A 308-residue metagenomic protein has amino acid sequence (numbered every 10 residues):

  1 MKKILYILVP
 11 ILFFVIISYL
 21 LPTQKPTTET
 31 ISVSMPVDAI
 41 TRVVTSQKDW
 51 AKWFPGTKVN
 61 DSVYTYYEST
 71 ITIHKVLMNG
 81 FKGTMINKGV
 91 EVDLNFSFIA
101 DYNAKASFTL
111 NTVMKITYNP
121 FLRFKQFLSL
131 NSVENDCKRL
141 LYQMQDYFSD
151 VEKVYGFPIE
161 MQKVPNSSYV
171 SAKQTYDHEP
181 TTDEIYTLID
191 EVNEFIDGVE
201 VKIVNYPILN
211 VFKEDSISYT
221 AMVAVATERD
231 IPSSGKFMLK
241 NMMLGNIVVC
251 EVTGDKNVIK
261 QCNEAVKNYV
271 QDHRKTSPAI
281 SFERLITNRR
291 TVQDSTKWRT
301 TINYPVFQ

Functional and structural regions predicted by a protein language model:
M1-K3, F14-I17, P26, F81-G83 (+3 more regions): Short secondary-structure boundary micro-motifs
K2-V59: Hydrophobic ligand-binding cavity/cleft-lining segments
T23, K88, D294-T296: A generic structural micro-feature
P26, G89-N95: Short, surface-exposed coil-to-beta transition loops
V37, T41-V44, K48, P55-S62 (+2 more regions): A solvent-exposed interaction/effector surface
E68-K75: A structural signal for short, hydrophobic beta-strand segments that form beta-sheets in beta-rich/all-beta domains
K75-G80, A100-A104: Short, solvent-exposed coil/turn segments at beta-strand boundaries
G83-G89: Short, Gly/Ser/Thr-enriched beta-strand-loop segments that form substrate-interacting elements of hydrolase/peptidase
